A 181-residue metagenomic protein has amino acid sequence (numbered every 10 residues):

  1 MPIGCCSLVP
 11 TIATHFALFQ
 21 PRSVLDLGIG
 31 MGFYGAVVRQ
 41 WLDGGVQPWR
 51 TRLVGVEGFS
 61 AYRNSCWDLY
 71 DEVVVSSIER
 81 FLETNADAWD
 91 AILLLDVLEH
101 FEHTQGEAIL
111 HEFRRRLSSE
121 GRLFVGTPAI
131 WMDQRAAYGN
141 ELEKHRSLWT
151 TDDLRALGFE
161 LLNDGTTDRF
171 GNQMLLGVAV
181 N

Functional and structural regions predicted by a protein language model:
M1-A86, A91-L93, T104-H111, R116 (+2 more regions): Conserved N-terminal segment of class I S-adenosyl-L-methionine
D96-H100: Short catalytic micro-motifs in class I SAM-dependent methyltransferases
E102-Q105, P128: Active-site segment flanking the S-adenosylmethionine/decSAM binding pocket in AdoMet-dependent transferases
E120-P128: Conserved beta-strand signature within the Rossmann-like core of class I S-adenosyl-L-methionine
A129, V180-N181: Non-catalytic surface loops within mature trypsin-like serine protease
A129-W131, G165: Short, flexible active-site-adjacent loop segments at beta-strand->alpha-helix junctions, enriched in small/polar
D133-A137: A short acidic, helix-capping loop that chelates divalent metal ions and anchors anionic groups
L157: Phosphate/nucleotide-binding beta-alpha loop and adjacent structural elements of enzyme active sites
